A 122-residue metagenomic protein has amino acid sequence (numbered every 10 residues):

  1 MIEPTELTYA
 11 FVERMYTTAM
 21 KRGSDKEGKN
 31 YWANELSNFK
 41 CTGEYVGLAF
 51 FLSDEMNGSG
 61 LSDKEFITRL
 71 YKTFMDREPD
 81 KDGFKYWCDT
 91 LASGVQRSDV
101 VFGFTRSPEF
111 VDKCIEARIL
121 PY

Functional and structural regions predicted by a protein language model:
M1-Y122: Substrate/cofactor-recognition hotspot
